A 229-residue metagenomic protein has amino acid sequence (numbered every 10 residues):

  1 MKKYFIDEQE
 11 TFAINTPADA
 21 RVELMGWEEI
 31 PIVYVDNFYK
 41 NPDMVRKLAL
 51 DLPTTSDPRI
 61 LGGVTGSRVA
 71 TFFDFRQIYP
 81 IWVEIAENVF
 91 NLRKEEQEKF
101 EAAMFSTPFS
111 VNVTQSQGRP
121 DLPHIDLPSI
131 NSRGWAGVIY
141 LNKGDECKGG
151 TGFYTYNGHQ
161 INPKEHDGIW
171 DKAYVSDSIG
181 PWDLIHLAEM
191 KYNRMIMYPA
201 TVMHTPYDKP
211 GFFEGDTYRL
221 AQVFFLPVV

Functional and structural regions predicted by a protein language model:
M1-M197, T201-V229: Fe(II)/2-oxoglutarate oxygenase catalytic core
